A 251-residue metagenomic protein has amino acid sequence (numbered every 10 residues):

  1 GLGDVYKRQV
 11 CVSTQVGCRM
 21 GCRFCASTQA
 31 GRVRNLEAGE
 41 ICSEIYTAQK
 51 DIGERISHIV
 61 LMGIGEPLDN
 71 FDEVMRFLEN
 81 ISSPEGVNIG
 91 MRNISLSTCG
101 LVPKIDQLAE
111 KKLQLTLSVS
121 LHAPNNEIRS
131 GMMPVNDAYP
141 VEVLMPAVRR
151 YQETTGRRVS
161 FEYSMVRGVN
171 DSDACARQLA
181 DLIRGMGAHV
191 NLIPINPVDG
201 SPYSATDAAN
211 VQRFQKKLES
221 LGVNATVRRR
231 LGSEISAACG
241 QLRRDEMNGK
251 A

Functional and structural regions predicted by a protein language model:
G1-Y6: Short, small-residue-biased leader/transition segments that mark boundaries at the very start of proteins
K7-E40: Canonical Radical SAM [4Fe-4S] cluster-binding loop centered on the CxxxCxxC motif and its immediate flanking residues
S13-T14, S27, S97, S120 (+1 more regions): Short linear Ser/Thr-Pro motifs
Q29-H58: Conserved alpha-helical substructure of the radical SAM core
Q49-H58, G63-L221, A225: Conserved AdoMet/S-adenosylmethionine-binding subsite of the radical SAM
G100, R230-L231: Short beta->alpha linker loops
S220, G232-A251: Radical SAM enzyme core and accessory elements
